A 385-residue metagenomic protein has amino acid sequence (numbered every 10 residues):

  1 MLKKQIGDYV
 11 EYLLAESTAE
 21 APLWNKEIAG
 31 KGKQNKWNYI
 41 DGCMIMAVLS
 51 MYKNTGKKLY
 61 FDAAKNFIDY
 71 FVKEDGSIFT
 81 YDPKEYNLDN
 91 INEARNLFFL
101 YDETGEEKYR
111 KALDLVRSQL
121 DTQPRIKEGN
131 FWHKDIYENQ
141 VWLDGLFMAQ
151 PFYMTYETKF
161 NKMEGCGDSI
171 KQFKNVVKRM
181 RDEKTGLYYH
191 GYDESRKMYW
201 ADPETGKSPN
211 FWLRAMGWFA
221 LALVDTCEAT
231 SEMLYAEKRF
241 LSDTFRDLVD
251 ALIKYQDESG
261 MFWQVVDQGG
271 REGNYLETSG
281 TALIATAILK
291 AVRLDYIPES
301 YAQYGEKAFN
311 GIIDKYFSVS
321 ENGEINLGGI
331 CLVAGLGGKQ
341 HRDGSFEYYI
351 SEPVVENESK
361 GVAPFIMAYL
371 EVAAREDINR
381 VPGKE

Functional and structural regions predicted by a protein language model:
L2-I40, L59-F61, Y70, E74-L88 (+6 more regions): CBM-like carbohydrate-recognition segments
K3-W24, D62-F79, K111-N130, M163-Y192 (+3 more regions): Long, well-ordered core segments of solenoidal/helical folds
T55, T104, Y156-G167, T226-R239 (+1 more regions): Inter-helical turn/loop segments and adjacent helix faces that build the functional surface of alpha-helical bundle
V72-F79, R125-D135, S195-P209, W263-G273 (+1 more regions): Acidic/His metal-coordination segments adjacent to aromatic residues that form catalytic metal sites in metalloenzymes
D144-K159: Acidic/serine-rich, low-complexity amphipathic helices located in mid- to C-terminal regulatory regions
A220-G269: Oxyanion-binding "anion nests"
